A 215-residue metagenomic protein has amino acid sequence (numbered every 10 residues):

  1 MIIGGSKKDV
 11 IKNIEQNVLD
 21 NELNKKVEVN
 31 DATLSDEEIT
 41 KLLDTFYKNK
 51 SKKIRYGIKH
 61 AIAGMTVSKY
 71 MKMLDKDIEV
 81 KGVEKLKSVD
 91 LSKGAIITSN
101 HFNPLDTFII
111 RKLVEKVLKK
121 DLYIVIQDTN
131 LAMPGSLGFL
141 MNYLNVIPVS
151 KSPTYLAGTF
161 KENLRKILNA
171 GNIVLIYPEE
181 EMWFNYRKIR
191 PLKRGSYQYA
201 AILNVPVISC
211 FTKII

Functional and structural regions predicted by a protein language model:
M1-I96, H101-R111, N142-Y143: Membrane-anchoring hydrophobic helices of lipid-metabolizing enzymes
D77-I215: Soluble catalytic domains of membrane acyltransferases
